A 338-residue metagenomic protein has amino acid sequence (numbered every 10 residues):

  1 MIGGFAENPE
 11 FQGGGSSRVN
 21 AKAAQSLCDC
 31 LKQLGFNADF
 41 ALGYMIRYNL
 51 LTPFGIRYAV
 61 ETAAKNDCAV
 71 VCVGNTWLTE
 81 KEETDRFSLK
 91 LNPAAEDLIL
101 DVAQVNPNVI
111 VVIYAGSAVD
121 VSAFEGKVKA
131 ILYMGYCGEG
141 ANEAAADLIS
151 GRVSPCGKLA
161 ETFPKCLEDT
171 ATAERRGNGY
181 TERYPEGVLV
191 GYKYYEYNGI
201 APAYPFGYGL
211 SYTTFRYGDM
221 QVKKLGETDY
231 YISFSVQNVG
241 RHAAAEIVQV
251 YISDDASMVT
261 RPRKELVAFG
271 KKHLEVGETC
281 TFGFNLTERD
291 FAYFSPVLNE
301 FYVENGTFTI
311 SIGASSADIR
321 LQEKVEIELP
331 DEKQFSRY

Functional and structural regions predicted by a protein language model:
M1-Y338: C-terminal non-catalytic regions of proteins with extracellular/luminal or membrane-system context
